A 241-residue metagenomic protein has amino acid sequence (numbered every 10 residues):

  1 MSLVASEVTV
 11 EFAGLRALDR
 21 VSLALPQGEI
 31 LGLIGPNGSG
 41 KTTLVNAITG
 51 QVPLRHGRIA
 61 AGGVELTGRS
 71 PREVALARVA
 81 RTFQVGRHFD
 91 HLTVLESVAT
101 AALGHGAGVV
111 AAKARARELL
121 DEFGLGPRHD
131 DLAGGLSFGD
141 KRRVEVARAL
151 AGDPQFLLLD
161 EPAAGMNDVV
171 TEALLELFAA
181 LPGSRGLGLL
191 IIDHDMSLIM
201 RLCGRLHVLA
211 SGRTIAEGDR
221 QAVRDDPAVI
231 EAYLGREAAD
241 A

Functional and structural regions predicted by a protein language model:
S2-A241: Glycine-rich phosphate-binding loops of nucleotide-dependent enzymes
